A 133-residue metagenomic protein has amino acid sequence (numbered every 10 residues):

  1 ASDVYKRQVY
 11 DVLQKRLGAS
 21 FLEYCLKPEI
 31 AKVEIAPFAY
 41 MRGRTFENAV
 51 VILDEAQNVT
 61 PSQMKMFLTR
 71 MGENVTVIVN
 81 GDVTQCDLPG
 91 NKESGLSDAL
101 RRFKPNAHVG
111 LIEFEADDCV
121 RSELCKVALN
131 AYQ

Functional and structural regions predicted by a protein language model:
A1-Y5: Short, small-residue-biased leader/transition segments that mark boundaries at the very start of proteins
R7-V12: A glycine-rich helix N-cap at a beta->alpha junction
L13-R42: P-loop NTPase nucleotide-binding/switch module
E29-I30, T45-E47, M71-V75, A107: Short loop/turn elements that form and flank the Walker-type P-loop nucleotide-binding site in RecA-like NTPase cores
A31-I52, V59-M66: Conserved RecA-like ASCE ATPase "motif II neighborhood" in helicase/translocase motors
A39, N80-T84, D117: A short beta-strand-to-loop transition that corresponds to the Sensor-1 phosphate-sensing loop of AAA+ P-loop ATPases
V50, V59, Q63-D98: Conserved P-loop NTPase nucleotide-binding/switch module
A99-Q133: Conserved coupling/interface region of RecA-like P-loop/ASCE motor cores
